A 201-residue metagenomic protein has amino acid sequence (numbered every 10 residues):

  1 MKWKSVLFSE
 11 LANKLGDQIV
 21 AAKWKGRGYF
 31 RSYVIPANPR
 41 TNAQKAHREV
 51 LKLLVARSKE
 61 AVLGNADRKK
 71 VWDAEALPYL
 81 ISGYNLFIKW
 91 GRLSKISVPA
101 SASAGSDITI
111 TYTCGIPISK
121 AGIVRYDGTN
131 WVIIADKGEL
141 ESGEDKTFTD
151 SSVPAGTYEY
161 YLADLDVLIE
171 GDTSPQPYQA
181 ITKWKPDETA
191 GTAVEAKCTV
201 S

Functional and structural regions predicted by a protein language model:
M1-P99: Long, polar/Ser/Thr-enriched low-complexity segments that form simple helices or flexible linkers at protein ends
S58, I110-Y112, I123, D150 (+1 more regions): An aromatic-rich alpha-helical recognition segment common to small helix-rich domains
A61, D150-D172, Y178: Beta-strand-rich modules
A100-G105: Short, solvent-exposed loop/linker segments at the N-terminal edge of repeated beta-sheet extracellular domains
S106-I118: Conserved aromatic anchor
D107-T109, D145-T147, T157, A193-E195: Intrinsic-disorder/low-complexity, polar/charged segments enriched in Ser/Thr/Lys/Arg/Asp/Glu/Gln
K120-A155: Recognizes extended acidic, P/S/T-rich segments that occur within or adjacent to Ig-like beta-sandwich modules
V167-S201: Extracellular fibronectin type III
